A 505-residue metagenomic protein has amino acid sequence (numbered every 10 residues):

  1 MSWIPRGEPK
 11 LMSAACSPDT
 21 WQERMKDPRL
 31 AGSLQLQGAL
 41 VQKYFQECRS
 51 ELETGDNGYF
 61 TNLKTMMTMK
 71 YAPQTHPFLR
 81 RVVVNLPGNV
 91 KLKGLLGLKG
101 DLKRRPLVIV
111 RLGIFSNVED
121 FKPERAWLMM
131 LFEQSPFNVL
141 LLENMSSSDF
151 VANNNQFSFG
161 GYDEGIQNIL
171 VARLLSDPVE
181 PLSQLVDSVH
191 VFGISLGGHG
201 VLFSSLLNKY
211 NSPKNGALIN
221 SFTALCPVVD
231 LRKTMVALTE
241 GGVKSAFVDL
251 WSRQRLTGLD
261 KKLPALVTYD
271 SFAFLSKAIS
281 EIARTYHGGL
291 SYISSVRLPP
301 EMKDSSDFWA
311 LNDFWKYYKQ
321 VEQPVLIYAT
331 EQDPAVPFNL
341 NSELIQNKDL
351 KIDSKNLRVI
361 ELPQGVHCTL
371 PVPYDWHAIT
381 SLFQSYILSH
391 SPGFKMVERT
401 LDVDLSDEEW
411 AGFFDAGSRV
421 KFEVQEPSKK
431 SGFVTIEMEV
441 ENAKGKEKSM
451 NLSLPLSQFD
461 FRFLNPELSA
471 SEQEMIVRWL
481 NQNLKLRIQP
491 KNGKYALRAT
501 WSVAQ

Functional and structural regions predicted by a protein language model:
L52-G100: N-terminal cap/lid segment of alpha/beta-hydrolase-fold proteins
K99-P136, L140-M145: Short, surface-exposed "cap/lid" segments of acyl-processing enzymes
E143-S148, V228, G365: Short beta-to-alpha linker loops that shape the active-site pocket of alpha/beta-hydrolase fold enzymes
S146-S158: Glycine-rich "HGGG/HGxG" loop immediately N-terminal to the catalytic nucleophile of the alpha/beta-hydrolase
S158-P181: Alpha/beta-hydrolase active-site loop
S183-S195: Alpha/beta-hydrolase fold nucleophile elbow
I194, G200-I293: Alpha/beta-hydrolase-fold enzymes
F247-V366, Y374-F383: Serine-hydrolase catalytic core
